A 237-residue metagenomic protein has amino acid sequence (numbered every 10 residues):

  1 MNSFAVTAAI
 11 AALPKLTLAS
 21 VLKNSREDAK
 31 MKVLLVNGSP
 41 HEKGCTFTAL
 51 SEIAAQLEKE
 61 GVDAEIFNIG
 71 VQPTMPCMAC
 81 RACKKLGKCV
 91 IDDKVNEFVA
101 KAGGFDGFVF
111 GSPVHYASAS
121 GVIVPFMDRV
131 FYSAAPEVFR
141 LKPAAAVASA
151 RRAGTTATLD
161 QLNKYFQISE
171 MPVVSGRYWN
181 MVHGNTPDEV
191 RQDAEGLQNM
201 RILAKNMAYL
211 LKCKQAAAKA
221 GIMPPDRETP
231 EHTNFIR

Functional and structural regions predicted by a protein language model:
M1-A12: N-terminal export leaders
V21-K30: Short, Lys/Arg-enriched N-terminal segments with co-localized hydrophobic residues within the first ~10-30 amino acids
K32-E60: N-terminal beta1-alpha1 ligand-phosphate binding loop
V62-Q72: A short beta-strand-loop structural module common to alpha/beta enzyme folds
Q72-A102, P230-R237: Cysteine-cluster motifs in flexible loop/terminal segments that predominantly coordinate metals
L86-Y178: Helix-loop-strand module that forms the ligand-binding subsite of alpha/beta enzymes
P172-R237: Glycine-rich phosphate/pyrophosphate-binding loop and the adjoining helix
